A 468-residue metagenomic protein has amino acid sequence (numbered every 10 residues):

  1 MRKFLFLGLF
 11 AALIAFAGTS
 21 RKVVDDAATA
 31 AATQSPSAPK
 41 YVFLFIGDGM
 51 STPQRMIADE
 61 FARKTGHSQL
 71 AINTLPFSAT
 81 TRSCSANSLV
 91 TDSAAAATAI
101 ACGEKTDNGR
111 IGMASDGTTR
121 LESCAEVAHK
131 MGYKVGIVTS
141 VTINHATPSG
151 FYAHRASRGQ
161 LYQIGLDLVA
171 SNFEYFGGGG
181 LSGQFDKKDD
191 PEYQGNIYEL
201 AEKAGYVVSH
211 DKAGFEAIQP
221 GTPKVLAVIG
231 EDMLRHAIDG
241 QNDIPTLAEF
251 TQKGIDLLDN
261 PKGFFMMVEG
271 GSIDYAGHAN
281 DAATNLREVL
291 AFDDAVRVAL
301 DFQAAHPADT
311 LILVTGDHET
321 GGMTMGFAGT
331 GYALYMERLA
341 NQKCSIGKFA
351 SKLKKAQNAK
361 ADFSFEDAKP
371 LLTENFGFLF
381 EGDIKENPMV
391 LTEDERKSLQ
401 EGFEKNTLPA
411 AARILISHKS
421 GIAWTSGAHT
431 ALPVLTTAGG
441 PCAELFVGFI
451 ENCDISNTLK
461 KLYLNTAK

Functional and structural regions predicted by a protein language model:
M1-F4: Positively charged n-region of N-terminal signal peptides that target proteins for export
F10-A17: Hydrophobic h-region of N-terminal signal peptides that target proteins for export in Gram-negative bacteria
G18-T29: Signal peptide processing junction and immediate N-terminal pro/mature segment of secreted/exported proteins
A31-Q34: Post-signal peptide N-terminal segment of mature Sec-exported envelope proteins
S37-G49, P53-Q54, D59, G117-M131: Active-site-adjacent structural elements in enzyme catalytic domains
P39-V42, M50-M56, E60-T98, P148-K468: A post-motif C-terminal structural segment
E104-F173, G180: Extracytoplasmic mature domains of secreted/periplasmic and thylakoid-lumen proteins
